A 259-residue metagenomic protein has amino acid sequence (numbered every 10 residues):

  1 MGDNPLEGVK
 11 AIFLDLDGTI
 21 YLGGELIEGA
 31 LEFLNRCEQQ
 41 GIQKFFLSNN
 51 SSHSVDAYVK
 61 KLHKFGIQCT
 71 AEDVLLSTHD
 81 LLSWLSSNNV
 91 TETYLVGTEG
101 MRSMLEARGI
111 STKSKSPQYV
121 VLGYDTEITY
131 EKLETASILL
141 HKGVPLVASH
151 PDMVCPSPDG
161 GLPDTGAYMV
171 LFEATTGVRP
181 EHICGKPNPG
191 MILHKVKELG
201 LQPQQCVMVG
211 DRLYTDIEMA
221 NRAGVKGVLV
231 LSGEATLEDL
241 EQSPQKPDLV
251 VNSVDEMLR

Functional and structural regions predicted by a protein language model:
G2-L14, Y21-Q40, H53-E72, H79-R259: Asp-based, Mg2+/Mn2+-dependent phosphohydrolase catalytic module
Q43: Conserved phosphate-binding loops in N-terminal lobes of ATP-dependent enzymes of the actin/Hsp70/sugar-kinase
N50: Conserved phosphate/oxyanion-binding catalytic-loop motifs
